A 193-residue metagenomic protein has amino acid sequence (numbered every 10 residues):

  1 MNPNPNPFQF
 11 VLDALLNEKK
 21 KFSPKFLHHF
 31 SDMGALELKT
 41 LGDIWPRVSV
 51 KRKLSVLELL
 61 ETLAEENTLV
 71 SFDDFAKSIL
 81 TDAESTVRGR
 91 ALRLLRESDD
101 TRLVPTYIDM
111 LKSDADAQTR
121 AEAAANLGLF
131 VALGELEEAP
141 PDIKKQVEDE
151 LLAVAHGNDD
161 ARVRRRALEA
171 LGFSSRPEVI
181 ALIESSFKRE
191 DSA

Functional and structural regions predicted by a protein language model:
N2-F10, M33-P46, E66-T81, D100-S113 (+2 more regions): Amphipathic alpha-helical scaffolding segments comprising HEAT/armadillo-like alpha-solenoid repeats
P7, F22-S23, L60: N-terminal, leucine/charged-rich tether regions that mediate assembly and partner docking in large macromolecular
V11-K20, P46, V50-E58, E122-L133: HEAT-repeat alpha-solenoid elements in large eukaryotic scaffold proteins
K20, A35, V50-L54, S85-T86 (+6 more regions): Alpha-helix N-cap/helix-start positions at coil->helix boundaries
P24, L54-E58, G89-R90, P105 (+5 more regions): Alpha-solenoid HEAT/ARM repeat scaffold
E61, R96, G128-A132, G172: Structural signature of alpha-helical solenoid repeat scaffolds
K77-G89, A125-L129, K144-L171: A short, hydrophobic secondary-structure junction motif
E84-T86, R93-E97, D114-N126: Internal alpha-solenoid helical repeat scaffolds
